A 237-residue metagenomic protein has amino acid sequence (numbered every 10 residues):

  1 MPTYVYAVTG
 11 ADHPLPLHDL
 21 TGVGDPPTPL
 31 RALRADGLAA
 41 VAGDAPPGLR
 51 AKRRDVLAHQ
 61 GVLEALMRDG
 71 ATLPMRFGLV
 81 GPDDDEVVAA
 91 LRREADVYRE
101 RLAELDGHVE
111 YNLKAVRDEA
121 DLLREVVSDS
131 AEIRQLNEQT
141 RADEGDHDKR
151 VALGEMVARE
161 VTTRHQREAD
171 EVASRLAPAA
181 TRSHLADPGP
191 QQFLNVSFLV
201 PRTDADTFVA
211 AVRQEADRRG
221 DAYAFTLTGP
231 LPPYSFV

Functional and structural regions predicted by a protein language model:
M1-T226, P230-V237: An interfacial alpha-helical scaffold signature
